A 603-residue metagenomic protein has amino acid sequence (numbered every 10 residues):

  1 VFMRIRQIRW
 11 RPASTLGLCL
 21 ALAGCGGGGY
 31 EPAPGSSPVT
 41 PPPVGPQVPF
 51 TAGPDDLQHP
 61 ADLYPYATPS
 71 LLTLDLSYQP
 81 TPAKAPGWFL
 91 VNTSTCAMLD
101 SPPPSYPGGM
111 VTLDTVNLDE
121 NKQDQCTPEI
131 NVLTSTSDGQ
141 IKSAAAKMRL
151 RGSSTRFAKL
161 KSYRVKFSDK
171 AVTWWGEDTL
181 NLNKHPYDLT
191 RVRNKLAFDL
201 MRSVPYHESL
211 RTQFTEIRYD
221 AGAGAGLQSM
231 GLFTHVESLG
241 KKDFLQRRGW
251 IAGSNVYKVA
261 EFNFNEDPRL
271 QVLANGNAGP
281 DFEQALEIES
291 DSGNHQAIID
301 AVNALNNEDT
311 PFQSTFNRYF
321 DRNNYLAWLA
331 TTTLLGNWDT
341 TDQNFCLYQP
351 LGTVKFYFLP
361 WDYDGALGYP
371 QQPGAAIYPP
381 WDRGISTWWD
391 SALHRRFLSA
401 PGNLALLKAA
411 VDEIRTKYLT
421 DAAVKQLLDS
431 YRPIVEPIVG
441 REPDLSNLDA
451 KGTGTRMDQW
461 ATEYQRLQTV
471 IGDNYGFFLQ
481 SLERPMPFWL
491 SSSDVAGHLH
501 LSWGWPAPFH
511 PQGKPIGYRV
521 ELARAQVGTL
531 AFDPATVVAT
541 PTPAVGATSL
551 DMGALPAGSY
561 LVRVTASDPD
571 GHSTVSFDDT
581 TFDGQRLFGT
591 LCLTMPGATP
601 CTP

Functional and structural regions predicted by a protein language model:
L20-P54: Bacterial Sec-dependent N-terminal signal peptides
P42-L196: Conserved NTP-binding catalytic cores of kinases and kinase-like/nucleotidyltransferase enzymes across multiple kinase
P82-G87, T93, A144, A158-K159 (+4 more regions): Middle-to-C-terminal accessory/interaction subdomains
K166-V172, K184-L189, Y206-L210, G226-A330 (+1 more regions): Internal "kinase-insert"/substrate-recognition segments embedded within catalytic cores of ATP-dependent enzymes
P506-A531: Solvent-exposed loop/turn segments flanking beta-strands in beta-repeat/beta-sandwich domains
P543-D551: Short S/T/G- and acidic-enriched coil/turn segments that sit immediately N-terminal to beta-strands in beta-sandwich
M552-T574: Beta-strand-rich modules
P569-C601: Extracellular fibronectin type III
